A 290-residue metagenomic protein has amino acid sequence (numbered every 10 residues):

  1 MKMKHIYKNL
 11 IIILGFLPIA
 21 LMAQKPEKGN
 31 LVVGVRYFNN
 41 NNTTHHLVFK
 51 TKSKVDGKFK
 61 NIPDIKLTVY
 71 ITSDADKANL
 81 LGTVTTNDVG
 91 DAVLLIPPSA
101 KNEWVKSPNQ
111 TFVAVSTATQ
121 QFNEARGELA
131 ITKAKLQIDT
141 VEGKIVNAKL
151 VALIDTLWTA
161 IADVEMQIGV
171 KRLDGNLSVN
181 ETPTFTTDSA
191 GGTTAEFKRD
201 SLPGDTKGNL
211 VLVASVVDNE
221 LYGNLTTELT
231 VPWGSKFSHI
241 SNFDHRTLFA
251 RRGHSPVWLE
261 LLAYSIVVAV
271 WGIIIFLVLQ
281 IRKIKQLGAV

Functional and structural regions predicted by a protein language model:
M1-K25: Bacterial Sec-dependent N-terminal signal peptides
Q24-S53, N61, R126-L153, A160 (+2 more regions): Beta-strand-rich domain onsets/edges
I71-L81, L173-T182: Short beta-strand and strand-turn-strand segments in soluble, beta-rich domains
L81-T85, N102, T182-T186: Beta-strand-rich interaction surfaces with strong enrichment in secreted/lumenal proteins
D88-P98, S189-F197: Aromatic sugar-binding surface patches on proteins that engage polysaccharides or sugar-phosphate polymers
P98-A100, S116-Q120, V216-E220: Surface-exposed loop/turn motifs at beta-strand-loop junctions within extracellular Ig-like and Fibronectin type III
A100-Q110, L202-V211: Short glycine/proline/serine/threonine-rich loop/turn segments at secondary-structure transition edges
A130-A250: Membrane-proximal extracellular "stem/stalk" segments of glycoproteins immediately N-terminal to a transmembrane helix
